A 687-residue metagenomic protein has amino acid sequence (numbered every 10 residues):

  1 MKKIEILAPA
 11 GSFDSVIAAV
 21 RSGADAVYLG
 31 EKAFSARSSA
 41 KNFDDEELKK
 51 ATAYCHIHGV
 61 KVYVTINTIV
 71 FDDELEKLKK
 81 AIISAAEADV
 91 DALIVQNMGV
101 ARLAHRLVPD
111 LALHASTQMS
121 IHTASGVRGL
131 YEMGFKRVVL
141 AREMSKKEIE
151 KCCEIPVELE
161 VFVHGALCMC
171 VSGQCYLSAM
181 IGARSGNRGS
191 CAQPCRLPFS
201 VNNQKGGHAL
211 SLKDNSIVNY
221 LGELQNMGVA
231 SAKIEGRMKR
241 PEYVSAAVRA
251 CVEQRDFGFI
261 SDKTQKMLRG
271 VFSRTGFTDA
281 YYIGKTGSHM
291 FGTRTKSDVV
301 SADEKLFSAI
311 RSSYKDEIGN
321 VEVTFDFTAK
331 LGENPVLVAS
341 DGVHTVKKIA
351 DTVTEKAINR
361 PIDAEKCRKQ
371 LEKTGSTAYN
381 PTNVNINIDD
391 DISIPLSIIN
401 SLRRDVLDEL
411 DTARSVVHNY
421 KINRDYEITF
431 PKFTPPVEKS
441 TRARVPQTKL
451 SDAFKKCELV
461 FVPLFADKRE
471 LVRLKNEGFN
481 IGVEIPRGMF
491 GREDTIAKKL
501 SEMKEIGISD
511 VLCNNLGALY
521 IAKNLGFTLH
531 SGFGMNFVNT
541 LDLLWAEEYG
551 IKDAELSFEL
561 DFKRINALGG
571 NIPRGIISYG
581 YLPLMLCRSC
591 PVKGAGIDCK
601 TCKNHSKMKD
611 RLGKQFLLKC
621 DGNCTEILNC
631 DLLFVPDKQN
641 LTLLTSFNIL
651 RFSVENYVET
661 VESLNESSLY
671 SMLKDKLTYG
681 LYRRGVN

Functional and structural regions predicted by a protein language model:
M1-S22, A26-R37, K49-A86, V95 (+5 more regions): Surface-exposed amphipathic alpha-helical tracts and adjacent flexible/coil segments at the periphery of soluble enzymes
F43-L48: Glycine-rich, highly charged phosphate/nucleotide-binding loops
R102: A cross-family signal for key residues in well-ordered alpha-helices that form functional helical elements
M119-T123: Conserved phosphate-binding/catalytic loop of the ribokinase/pfkB sugar-kinase fold
